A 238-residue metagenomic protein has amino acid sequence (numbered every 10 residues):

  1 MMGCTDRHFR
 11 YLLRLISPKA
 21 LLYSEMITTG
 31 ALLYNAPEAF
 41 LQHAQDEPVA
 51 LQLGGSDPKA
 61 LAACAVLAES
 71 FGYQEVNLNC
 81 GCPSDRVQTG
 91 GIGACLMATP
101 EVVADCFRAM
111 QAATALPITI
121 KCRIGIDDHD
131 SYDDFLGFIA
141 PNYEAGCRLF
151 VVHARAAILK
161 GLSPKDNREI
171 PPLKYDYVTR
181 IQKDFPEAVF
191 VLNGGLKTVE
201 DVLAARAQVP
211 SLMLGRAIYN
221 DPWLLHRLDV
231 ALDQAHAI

Functional and structural regions predicted by a protein language model:
M1-I238: Flavin-dependent oxidoreductase catalytic cores
